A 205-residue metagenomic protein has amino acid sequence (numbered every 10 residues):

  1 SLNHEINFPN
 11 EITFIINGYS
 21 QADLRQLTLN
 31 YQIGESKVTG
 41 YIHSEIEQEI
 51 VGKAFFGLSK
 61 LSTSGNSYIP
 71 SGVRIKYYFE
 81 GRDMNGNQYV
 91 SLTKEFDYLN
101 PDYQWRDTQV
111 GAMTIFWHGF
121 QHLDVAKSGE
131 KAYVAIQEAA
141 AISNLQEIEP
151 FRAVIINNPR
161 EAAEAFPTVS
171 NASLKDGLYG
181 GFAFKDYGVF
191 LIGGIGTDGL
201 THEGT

Functional and structural regions predicted by a protein language model:
S1-D102: Beta-strand-enriched, solvent-exposed domains that form extended recognition/catalytic surfaces
W105-T205: Juxtacatalytic substrate-recognition/specificity segment
